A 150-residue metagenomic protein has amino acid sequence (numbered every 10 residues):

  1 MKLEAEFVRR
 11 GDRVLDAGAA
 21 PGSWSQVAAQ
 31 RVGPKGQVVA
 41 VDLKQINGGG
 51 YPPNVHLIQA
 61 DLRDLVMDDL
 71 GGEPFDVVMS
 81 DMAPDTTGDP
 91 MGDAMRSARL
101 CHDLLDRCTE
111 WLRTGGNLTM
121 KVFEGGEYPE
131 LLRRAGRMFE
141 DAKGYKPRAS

Functional and structural regions predicted by a protein language model:
M1-R10: S-adenosyl-L-methionine
R9-A20: Conserved class I S-adenosyl-L-methionine
P21-G33: Conserved SAM-binding loop of SAM-dependent methyltransferases across substrates and taxa, primarily the Class I
A29, Q37-D42: Conserved SAM-binding motif I beta-strand of class I
P34-K35, W111-N117: Short glycine-dipeptide loop
V41-T87: S-adenosyl-L-methionine
S97-T114: A short glycine-rich, Lys/Arg-flanked "PGG" loop and its adjoining helix->strand segment in the class I
G125-S150: Class I S-adenosyl-L-methionine
